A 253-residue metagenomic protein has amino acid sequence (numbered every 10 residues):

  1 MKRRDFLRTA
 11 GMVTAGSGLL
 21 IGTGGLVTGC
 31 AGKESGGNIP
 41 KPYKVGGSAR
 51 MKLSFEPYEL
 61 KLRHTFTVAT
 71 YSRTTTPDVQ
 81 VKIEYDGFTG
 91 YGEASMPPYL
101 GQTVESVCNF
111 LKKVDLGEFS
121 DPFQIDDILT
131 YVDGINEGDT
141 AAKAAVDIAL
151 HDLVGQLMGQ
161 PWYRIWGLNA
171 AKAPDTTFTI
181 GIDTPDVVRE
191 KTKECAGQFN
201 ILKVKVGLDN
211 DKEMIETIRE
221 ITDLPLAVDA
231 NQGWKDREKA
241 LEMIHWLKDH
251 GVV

Functional and structural regions predicted by a protein language model:
D5-T28: N-terminal export signals
G22-L62: C-terminal segment of N-terminal export signals and the immediately downstream linker at the start of the mature
P42-F55, I83-E84, T89-M158: Metal- or metallocofactor-binding catalytic centers and their adjacent structured scaffolds across diverse enzyme
G46-S48, K52-L53, V68, Q160-A171: N-terminal amphipathic alpha-helix/helix-capping segment at the start of soluble metabolic enzymes
A69-R73: Short Gly/Pro-enriched turn/cap motifs at secondary-structure boundaries
T74-V79: A short, compositionally biased
W162-V253: Metal-dependent enolase-superfamily TIM-barrel catalytic cores that perform enediolate-based chemistry
